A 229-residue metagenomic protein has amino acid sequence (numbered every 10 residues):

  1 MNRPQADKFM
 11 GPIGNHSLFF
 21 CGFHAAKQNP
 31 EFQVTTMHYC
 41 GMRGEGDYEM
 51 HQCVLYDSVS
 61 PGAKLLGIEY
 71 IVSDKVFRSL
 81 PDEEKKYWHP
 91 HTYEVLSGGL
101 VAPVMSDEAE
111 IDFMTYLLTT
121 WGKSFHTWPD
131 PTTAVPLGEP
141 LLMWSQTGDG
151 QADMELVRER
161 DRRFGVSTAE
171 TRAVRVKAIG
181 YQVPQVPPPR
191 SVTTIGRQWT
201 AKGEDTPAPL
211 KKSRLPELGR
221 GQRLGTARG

Functional and structural regions predicted by a protein language model:
M1-M50, F113-G229: N-terminal domain-onset segments
M50-Q52, L65: Short, surface-exposed beta-edge/turn micro-motifs
V59-G150: An exposed acidic His-Trp-rich patch
